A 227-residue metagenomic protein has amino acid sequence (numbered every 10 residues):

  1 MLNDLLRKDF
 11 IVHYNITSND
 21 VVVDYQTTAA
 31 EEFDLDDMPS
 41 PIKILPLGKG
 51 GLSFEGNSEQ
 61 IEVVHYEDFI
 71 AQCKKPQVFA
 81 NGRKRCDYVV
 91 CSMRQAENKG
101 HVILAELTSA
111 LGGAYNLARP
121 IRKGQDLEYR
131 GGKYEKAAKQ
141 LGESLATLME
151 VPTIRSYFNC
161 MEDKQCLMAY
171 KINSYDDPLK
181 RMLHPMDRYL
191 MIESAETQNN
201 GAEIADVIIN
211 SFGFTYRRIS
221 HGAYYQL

Functional and structural regions predicted by a protein language model:
M1-C86: Basic, amphipathic N-terminal segments that precede the first structured/catalytic domain
Q77-A80, A96, A110-A114, N173-P178: Short acidic, S/G/P-rich loop/turn micro-motifs used as interaction or catalytic elements
G82-M93, A137: Catalytic centers of nucleases
Y88-V90, H101-G112: Conserved catalytic cores of phosphodiester-cleaving nucleases, focusing on short active-site segments
E97-V102, G113-L117, E150-F158: Short, solvent-exposed secondary-structure capping/transition elements
E106-G132: A solvent-exposed, charged loop/short amphipathic helix patch at secondary-structure junctions
K123-A169: Catalytic cores of nucleic-acid endonucleases
M168-L227: Short, low-complexity, polybasic intrinsically disordered segments
